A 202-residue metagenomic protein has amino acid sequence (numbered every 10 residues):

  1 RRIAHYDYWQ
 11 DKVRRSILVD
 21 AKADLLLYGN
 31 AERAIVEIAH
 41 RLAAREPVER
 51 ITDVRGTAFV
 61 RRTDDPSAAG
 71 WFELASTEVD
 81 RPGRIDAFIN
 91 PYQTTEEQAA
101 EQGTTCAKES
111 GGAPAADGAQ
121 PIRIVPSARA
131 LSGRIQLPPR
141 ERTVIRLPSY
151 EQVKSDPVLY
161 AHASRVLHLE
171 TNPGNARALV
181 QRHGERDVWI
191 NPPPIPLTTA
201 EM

Functional and structural regions predicted by a protein language model:
R1-A176: Glycine-rich beta-alpha loop elements in corrinoid/cobalamin-binding modules across cobalamin-dependent enzymes
N172-M202: N-terminal [4Fe-4S]-dependent radical SAM core
